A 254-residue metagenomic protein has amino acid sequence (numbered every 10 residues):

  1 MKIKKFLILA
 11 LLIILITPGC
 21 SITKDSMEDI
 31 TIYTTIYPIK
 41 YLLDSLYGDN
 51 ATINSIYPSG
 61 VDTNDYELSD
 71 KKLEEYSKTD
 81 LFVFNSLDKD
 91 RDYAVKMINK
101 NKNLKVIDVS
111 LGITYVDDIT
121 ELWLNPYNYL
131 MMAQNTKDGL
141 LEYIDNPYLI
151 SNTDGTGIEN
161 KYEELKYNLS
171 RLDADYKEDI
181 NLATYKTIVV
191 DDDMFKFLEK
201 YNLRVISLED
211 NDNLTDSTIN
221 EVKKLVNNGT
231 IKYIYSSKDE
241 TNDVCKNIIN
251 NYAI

Functional and structural regions predicted by a protein language model:
I3-T23: Sec-dependent N-terminal signal peptides of Gram-positive bacterial secreted proteins and lipoproteins
C20-I254: Extracytoplasmic metal-acquisition and chelation regions
